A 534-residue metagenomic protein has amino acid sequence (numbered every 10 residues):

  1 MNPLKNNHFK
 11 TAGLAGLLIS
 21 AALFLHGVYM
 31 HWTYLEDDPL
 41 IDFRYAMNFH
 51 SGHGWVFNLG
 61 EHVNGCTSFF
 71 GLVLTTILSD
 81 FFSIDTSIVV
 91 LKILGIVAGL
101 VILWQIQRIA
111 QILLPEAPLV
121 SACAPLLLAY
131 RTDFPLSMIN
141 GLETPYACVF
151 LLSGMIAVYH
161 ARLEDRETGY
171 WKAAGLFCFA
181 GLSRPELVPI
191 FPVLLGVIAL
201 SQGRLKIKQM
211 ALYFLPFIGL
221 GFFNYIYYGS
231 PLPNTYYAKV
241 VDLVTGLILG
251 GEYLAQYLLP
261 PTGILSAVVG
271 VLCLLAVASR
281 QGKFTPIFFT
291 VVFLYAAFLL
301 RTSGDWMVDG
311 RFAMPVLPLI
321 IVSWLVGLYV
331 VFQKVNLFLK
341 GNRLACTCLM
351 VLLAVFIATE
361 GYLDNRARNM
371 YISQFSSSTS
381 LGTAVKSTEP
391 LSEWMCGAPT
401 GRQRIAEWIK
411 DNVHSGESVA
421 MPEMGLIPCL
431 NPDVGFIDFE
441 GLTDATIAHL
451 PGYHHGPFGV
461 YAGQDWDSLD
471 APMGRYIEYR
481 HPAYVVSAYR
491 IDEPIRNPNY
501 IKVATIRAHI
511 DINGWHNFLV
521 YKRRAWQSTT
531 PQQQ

Functional and structural regions predicted by a protein language model:
P3-Q534: Membrane-proximal envelope and lipid/glycan-remodeling enzymes
